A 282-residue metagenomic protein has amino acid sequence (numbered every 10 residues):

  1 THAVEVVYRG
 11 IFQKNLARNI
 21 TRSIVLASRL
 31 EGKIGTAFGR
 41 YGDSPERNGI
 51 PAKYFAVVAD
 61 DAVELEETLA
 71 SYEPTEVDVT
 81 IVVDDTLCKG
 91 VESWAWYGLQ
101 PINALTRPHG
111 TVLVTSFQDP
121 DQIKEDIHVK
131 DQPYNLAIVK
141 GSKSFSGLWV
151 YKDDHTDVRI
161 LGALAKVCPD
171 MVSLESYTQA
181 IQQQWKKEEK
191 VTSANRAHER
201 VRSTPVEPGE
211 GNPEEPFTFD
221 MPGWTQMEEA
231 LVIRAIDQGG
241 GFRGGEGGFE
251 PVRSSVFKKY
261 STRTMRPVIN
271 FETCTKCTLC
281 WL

Functional and structural regions predicted by a protein language model:
T1-R234, P251-V252: Active-site cofactor/cluster-binding pocket
T115-Q118, F242-E246: Active-site-proximal helix-loop elements at catalytic-domain edges
R234-R243: N-terminal pre-ligand scaffold of iron-sulfur
G244-S254: Long amphipathic alpha-helical scaffold segments
S254-L282: Ferredoxin-like iron-sulfur electron-transfer modules
